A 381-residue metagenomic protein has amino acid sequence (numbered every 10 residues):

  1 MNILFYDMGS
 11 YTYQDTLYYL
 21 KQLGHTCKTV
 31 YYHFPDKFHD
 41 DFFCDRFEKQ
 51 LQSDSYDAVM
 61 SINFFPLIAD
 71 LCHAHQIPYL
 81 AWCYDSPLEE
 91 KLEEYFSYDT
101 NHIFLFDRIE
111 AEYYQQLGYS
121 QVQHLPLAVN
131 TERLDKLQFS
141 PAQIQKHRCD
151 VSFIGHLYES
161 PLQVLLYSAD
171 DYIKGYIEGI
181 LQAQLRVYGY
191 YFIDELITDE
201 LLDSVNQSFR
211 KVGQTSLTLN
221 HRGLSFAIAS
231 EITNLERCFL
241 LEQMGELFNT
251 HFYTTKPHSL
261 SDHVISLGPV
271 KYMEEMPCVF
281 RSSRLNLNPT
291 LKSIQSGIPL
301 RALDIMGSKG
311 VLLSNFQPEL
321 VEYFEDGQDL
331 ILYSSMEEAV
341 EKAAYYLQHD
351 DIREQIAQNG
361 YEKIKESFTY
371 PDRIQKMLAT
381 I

Functional and structural regions predicted by a protein language model:
M1-H75, R222-F226, T250, Y370 (+2 more regions): N-terminal pre-catalytic "stem/leader" segment of glycosyltransferase-like enzymes
N2-T12, S120-I294, P318: Nucleotide-sugar donor-binding catalytic core of glycosyltransferases
L4-D7, Y11-Q14, Y18-L23, K28-P35 (+6 more regions): Catalytic binding pocket for nucleotide-activated donors in carbohydrate/polymer assembly enzymes
R46, I68, K91-L92, E274-E275 (+1 more regions): Short acidic active-site motifs
F64, C83-P87, R108, P126-V129 (+2 more regions): Histidine-centered beta-alpha loop that forms part of the nucleotide-sugar donor binding/catalytic region in diverse
C72-P87, H102-L105, L127, S152: Active-site proximal beta-strand in glycosyltransferases
H73-A74, Y95-Y98, I144-K146, G245: Short, conserved loop/helix-junction motifs that constitute active-site signature segments in enzyme catalytic cores
L80-Y95, L105-F106, R133-D135, N220-H221 (+2 more regions): Nucleotide-sugar donor phosphate/pyrophosphate-binding loop at the beta->alpha transition of glycosyltransferases
